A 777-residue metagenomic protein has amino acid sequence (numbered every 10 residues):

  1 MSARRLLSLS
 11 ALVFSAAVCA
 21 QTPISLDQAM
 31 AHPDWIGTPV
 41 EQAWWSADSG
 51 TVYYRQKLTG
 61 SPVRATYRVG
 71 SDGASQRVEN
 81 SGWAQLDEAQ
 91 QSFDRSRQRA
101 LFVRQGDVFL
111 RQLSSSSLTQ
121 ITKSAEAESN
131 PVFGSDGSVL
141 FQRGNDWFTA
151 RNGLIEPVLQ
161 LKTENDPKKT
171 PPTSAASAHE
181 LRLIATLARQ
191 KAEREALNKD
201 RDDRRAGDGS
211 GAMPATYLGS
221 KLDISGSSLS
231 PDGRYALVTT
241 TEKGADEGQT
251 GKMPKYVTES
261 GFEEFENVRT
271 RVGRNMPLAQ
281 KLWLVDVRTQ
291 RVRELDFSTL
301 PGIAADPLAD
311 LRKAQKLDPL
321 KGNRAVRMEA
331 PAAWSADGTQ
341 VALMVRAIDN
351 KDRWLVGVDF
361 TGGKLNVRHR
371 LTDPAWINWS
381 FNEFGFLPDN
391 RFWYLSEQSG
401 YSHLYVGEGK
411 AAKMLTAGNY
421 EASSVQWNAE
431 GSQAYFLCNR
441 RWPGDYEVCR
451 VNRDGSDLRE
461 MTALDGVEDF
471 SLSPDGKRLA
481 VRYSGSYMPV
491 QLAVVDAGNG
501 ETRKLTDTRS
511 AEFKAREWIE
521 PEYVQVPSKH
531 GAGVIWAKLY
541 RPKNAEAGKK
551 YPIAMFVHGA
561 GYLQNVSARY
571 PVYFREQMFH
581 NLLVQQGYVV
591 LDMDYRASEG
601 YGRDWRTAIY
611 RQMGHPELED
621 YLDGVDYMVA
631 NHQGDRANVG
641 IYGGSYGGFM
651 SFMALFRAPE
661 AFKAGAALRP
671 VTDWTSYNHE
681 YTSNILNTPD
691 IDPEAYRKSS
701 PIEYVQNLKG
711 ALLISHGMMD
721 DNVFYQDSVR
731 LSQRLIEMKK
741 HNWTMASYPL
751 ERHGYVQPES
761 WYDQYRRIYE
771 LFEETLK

Functional and structural regions predicted by a protein language model:
M1-S8: Bacterial N-terminal signal peptides that target proteins for export
S8-V13, C19-G466, K477-R478, S486-V490 (+1 more regions): Beta-propeller folds
V467-K777: Serine-hydrolase catalytic core recognition
